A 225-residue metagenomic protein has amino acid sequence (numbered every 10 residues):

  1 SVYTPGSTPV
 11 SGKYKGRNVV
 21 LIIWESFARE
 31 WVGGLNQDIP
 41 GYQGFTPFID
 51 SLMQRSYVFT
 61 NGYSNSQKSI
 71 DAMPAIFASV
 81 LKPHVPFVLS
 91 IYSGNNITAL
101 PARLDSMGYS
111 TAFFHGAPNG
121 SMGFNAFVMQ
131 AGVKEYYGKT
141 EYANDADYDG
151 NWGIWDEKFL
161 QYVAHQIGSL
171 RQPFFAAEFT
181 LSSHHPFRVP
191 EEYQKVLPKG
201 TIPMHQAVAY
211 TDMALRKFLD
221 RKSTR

Functional and structural regions predicted by a protein language model:
S1-R225: Soluble catalytic regions of membrane-associated enzymes that act on cell-envelope and secretory-pathway components
